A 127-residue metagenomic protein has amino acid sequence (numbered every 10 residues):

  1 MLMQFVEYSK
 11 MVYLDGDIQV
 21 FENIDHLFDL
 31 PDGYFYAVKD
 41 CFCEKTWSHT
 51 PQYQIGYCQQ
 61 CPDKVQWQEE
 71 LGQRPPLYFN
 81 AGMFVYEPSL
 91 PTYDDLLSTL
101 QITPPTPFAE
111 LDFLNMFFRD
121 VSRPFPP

Functional and structural regions predicted by a protein language model:
M1-P127: Glycosyltransferase catalytic domains, chiefly GT-A lineage
